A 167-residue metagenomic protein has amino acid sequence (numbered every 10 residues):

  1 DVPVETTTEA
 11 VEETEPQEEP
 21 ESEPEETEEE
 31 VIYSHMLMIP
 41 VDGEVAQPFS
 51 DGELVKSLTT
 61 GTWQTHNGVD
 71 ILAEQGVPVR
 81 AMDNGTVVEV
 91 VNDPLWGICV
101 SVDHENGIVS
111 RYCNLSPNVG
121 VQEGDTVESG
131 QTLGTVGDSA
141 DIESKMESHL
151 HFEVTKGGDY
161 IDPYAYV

Functional and structural regions predicted by a protein language model:
D1-E44, P48-F49: N-terminal, intrinsically disordered, polar/charged segments of Gram-positive cell-envelope systems that serve as
T27, S50-R80: Short glycine/threonine/proline-enriched tight-turn/helix- or strand-capping micro-motif at secondary-structure
I32, P40-E44, S57-L58, Q64-G68 (+4 more regions): Extracytoplasmic
V41-Q47, A73, V77-V87, V127-G130: Generic structural motif
P48, V90-V91, L115, V136-S139: Residue-level recognition of beta-strand microenvironments
A81-S116: Zn2+-dependent peptidoglycan hydrolase active-site motif and core
S110-G130: Short histidine-centered loop motifs in beta-beta connectors
D125-V167: Conserved, short, structured surface segments that act as functional micro-motifs
